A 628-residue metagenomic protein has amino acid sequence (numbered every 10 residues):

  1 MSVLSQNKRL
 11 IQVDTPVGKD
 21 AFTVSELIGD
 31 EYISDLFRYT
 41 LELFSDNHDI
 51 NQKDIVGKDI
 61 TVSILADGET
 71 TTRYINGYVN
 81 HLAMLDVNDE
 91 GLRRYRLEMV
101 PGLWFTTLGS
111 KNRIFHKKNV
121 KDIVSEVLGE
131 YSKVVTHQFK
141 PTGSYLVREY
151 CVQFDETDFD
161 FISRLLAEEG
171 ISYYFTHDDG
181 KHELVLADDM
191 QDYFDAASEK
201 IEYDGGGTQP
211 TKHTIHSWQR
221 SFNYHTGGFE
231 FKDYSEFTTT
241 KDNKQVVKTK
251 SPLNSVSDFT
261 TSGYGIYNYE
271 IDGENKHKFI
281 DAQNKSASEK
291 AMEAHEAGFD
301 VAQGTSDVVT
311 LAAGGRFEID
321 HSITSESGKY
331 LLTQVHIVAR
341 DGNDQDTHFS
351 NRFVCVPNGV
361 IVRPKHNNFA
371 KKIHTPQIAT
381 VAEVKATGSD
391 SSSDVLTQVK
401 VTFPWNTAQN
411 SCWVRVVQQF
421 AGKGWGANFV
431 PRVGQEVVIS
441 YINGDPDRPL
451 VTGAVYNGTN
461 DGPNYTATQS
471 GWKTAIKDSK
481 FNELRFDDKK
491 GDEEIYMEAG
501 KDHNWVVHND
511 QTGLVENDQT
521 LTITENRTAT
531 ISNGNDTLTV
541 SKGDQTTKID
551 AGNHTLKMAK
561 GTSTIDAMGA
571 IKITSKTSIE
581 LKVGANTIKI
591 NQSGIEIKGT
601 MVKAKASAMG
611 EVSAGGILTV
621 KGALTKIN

Functional and structural regions predicted by a protein language model:
M1-R113, E168, F299, T305: Assembly/oligomerization scaffold segments
D54-I55, T310-L311, P431: Short, well-ordered loop/turn sites that connect or cap secondary structure elements
V62, I319-D320, N358-H374: Short boundary/loop segments of OB/S1/cold-shock single-stranded nucleic-acid-binding domains
E69-T70, K118-H137, G143, C151-G359: Extended, domain-scale alpha-helical bundle/helix-rich regions
R73-M84, S327-I337, A454: Short beta-strand-centered aromatic/proline hotspots
M84-M99, L184, V338-V354, S389-T397 (+2 more regions): Short, solvent-exposed secondary-structure boundary/capping segments
V100-G102, K117-K140, D272-S286, E383-G388 (+2 more regions): Glycine-rich, acidic and aromatic/proline-enriched surface loops and short helix-turn segments that act as binding
I171, L186, F317, T375-K598 (+2 more regions): Structural signature for extended repeat/solenoid scaffolds and their inter-repeat hinge/linker regions, spanning
